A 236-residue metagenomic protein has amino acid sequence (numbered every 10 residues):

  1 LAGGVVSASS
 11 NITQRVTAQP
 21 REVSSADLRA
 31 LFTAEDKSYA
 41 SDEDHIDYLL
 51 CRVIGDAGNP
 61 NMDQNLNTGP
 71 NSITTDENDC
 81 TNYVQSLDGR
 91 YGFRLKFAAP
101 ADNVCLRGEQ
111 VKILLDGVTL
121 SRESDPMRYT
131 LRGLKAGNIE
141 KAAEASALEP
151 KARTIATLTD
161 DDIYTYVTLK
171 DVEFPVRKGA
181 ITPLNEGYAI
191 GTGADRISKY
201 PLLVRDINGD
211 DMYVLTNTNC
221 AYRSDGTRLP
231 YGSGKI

Functional and structural regions predicted by a protein language model:
L1-V5: Sec-dependent bacterial lipoprotein signal peptides
A8-D79, Y83-I236: OB-fold nucleic-acid-binding modules
